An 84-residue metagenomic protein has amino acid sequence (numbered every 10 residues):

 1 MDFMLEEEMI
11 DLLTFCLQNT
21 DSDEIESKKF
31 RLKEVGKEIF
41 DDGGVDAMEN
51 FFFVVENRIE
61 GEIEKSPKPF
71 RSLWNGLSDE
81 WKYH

Functional and structural regions predicted by a protein language model:
M1-F3, L17-S27, D41, V45: Charged, low-complexity interaction regions
F3-E8, D46, N57, G61 (+1 more regions): Exposed, low-complexity/repetitive linear segments and helix-based recognition motifs, biased toward charged/polar
L5-E8, L12-F15, K28, V35: Amphipathic coiled-coil alpha-helices
M9, L32, I63-S66: Non-transmembrane alpha-helical oligomerization segments
I25-R31, E38, F52, E56: Extended repeat-based scaffolds of very large eukaryotic assembly and lipid-transport proteins
E34-N50: Amphipathic alpha-helical coiled-coil segments
F52-H84: Amphipathic alpha-helical binding modules
